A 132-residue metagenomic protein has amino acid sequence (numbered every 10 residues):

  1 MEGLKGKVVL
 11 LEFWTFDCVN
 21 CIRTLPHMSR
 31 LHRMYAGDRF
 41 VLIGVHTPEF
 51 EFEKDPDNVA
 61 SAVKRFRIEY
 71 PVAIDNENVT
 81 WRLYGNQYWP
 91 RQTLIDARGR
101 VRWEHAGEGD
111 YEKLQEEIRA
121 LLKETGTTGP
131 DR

Functional and structural regions predicted by a protein language model:
M1-V9, H32-Y35: A short beta-strand-turn-helix
E2, V19, E51, R102: Nucleotide phosphate-binding site architecture
K7-V9, W14-D17, T24, Y88: Short pre-active-site segment immediately N-terminal to redox-active cysteine/selenocysteine motifs in thiol-based
L10-W14, G44, L94: Structural cue for short, hydrophobic secondary-structure segments
V19-N20, P26-R30, G37, P71 (+2 more regions): Proline-centered helix-kink/hinge sites
I22-F66, N76-R82: Structural microenvironment flanking redox-active thiols in thiol-disulfide oxidoreductases
D57, A62-Y70, I74-R119: Thiol/disulfide oxidoreductase modules built on the thioredoxin-like
Q115-R132: Non-globular targeting/processing and membrane-anchoring segments
